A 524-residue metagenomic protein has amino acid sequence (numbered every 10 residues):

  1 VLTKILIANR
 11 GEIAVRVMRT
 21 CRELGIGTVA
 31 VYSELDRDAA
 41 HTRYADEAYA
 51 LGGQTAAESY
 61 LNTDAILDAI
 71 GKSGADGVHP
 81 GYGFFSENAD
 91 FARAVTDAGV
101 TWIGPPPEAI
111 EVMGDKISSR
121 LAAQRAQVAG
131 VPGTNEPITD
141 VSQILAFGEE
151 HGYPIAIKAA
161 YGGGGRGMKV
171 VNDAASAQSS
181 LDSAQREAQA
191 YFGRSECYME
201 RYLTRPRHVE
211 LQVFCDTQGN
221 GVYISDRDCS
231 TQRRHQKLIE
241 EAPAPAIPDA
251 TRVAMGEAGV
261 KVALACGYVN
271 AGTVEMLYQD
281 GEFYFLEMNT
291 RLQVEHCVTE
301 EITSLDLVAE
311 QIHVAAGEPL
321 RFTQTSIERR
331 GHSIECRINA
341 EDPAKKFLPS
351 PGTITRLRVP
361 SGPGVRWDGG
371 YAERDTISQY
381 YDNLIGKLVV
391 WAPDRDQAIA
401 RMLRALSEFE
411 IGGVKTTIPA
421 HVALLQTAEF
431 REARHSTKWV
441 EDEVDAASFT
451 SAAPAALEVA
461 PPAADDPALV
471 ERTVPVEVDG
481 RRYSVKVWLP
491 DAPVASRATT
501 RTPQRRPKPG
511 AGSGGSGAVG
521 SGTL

Functional and structural regions predicted by a protein language model:
V1-V274, Y278-H296: N-terminal beta-alpha lobe that positions the nucleotide/phosphoryl donor in ATP/NTP-coupled carboxylate activation
I26-T28, I334, L384, G520 (+1 more regions): Structural detector for hydrophobic anchor residues on beta-strands
P154, E196, G221, G331-E335 (+3 more regions): A residue-level signal for beta-strand positions that form part of recognition/binding surfaces within mature
R166, E240-P243, D382-L388, G522: Short amphipathic alpha-helical segments
H208, N270, A468-V470, A518: Residues that act as N-cap/strand-start positions at coil-to-secondary-structure junctions
A246-I247, V298-T303, G522: Short, contiguous acidic/charged loop-to-helix segments that flank catalytic cores in large enzymes
G259, C297-P503, S513: Catalytic cores of soluble metabolic enzymes centered on carboxylation/carboxyl-transfer
R505-L524: Acidic, low-complexity mobile loops and tails
